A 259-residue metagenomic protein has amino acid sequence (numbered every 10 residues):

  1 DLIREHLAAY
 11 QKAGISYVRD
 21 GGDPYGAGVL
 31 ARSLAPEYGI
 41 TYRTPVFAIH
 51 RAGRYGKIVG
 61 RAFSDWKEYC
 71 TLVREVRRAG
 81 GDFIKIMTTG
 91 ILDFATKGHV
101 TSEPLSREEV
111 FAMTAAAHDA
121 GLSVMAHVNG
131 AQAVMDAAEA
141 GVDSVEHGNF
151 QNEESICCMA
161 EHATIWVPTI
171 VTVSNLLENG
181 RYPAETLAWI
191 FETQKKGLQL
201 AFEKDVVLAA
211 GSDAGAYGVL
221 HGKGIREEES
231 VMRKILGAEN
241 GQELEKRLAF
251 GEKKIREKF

Functional and structural regions predicted by a protein language model:
D1-L2, G53-T71, S123-M125, E185-L187: Active-site mouth loops of central-metabolism enzymes
D1-Y38, R61-K85, A115: Alpha-helical scaffold segments that flank or form the walls of functional sites
P24-G28, H50-A52, G90-F94, N129-M135 (+3 more regions): Active-site environment of divalent metal-dependent phosphoester hydrolases
L30-G39, T101-R107, F111, D136-F150 (+1 more regions): Short, electropositive alpha-helical surface patch
I40-V59, V110-F111: N-terminal small/glycine-rich loop or linker at the start of catalytic domains across soluble metabolic enzymes
K67-W166, A188-A209, K253-E257: Histidine/acidic residue-rich metal-binding segments in metalloenzymes
D119, Y182, E192-F259: His/Asp/Glu-enriched, well-ordered alpha-helical/loop segment that forms or immediately abuts the divalent-metal
P168-A188: Active-site loop ensemble at the mouth of alpha/beta enzyme cores that anchors a bound cofactor
